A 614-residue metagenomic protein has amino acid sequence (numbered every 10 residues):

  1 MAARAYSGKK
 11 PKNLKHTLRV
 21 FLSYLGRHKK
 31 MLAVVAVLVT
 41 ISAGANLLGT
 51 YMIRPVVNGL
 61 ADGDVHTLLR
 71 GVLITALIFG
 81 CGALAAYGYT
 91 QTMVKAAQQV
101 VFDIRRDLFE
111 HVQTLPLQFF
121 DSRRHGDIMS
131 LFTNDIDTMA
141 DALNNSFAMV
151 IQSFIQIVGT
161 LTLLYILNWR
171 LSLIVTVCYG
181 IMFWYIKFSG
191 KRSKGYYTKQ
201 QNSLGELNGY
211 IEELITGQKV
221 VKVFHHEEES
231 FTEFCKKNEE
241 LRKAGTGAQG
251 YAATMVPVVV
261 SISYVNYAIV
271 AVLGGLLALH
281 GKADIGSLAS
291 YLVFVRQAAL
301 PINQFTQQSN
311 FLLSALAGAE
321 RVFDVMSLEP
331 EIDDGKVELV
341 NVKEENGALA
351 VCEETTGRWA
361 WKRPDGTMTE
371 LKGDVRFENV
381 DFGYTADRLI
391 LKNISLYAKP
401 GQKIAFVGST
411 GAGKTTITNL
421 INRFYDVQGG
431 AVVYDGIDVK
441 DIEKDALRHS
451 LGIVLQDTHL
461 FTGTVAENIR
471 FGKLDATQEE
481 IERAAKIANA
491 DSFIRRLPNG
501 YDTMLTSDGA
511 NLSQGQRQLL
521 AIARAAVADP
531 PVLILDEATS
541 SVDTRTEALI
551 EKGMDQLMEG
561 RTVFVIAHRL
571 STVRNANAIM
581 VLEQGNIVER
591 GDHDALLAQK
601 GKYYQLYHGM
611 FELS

Functional and structural regions predicted by a protein language model:
M1-A45, A61-T75, Y89-M93, A97 (+11 more regions): Membrane-integrated ABC transporters
L25, Y89, M93-A97, V101 (+3 more regions): Juxtamembrane loop-to-helix connectors within ABC transporter transmembrane domains
R27, M31-I41, I74-I78, L84 (+3 more regions): Transmembrane helices of ABC transporter permease
K30, L117-Q118, I136-L143, F147 (+7 more regions): An intracellular "coupling" helix at the cytosolic face of ABC transporter transmembrane type-1 domains
V37, A45-G49, D62-G63, T67 (+6 more regions): Hydrophobic alpha-helical transmembrane segments of ABC transporter permease domains
D62-H66, L163-V177, G247-E320, V325-E329 (+1 more regions): Helix-loop-helix
L108, V112, V221, V322 (+1 more regions): Helix-loop junctions and hydrophobic alpha-helical segments within the transmembrane domains of large membrane
V342-S614: ABC-type nucleotide-binding domain
